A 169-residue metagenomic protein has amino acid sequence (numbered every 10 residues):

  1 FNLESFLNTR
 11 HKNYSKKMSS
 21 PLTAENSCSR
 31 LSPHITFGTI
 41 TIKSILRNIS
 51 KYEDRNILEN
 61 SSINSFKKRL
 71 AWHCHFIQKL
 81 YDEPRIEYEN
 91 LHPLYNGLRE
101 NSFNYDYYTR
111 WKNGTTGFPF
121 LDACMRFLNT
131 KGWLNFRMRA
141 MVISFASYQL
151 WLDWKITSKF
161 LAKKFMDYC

Functional and structural regions predicted by a protein language model:
F1-N96: Glycine/tryptophan-enriched, flexible segments
T23, L58, S62, L134-M138 (+2 more regions): Short, surface-exposed helix-loop/turn micro-motifs enriched in polar/charged residues
S29-S32, S65, D106-T109, P119-N129 (+2 more regions): Contiguous, well-ordered alpha-helical segments that form the cores/surfaces of helical PPI scaffolds
S32, T36, I40, G132-R137 (+1 more regions): Short, conserved micro-motifs enriched in small and acidic residues
H34-F37, G114, F145: Short His-Asn-centered micro-motif
S50, H75, R126-N129, W133 (+2 more regions): Hydrophobic alpha-helix feature that most strongly marks membrane-spanning transmembrane helices and their immediate
A71, K79-T130, L134, M141: A contiguous catalytic/ligand-binding core that recognizes phosphate-bearing ligands
E87, P93-R99, A140-C169: Active/binding-pocket-proximal capping segment
